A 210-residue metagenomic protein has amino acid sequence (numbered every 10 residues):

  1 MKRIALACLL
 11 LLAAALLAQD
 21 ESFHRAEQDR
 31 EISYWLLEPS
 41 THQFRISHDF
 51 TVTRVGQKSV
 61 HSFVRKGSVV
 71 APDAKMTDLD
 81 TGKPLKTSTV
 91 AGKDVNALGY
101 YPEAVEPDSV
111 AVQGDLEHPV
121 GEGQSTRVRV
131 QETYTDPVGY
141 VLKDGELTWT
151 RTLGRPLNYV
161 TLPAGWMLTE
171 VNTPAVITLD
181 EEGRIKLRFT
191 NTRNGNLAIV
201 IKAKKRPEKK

Functional and structural regions predicted by a protein language model:
M1-I4: Positively charged n-region of N-terminal signal peptides that target proteins for export
L9-A18: Hydrophobic h-region of N-terminal signal peptides that target proteins for export in Gram-negative bacteria
Q19-V64: Early extracytoplasmic/domain-onset interaction patches
A26, E38-F44, T53-V55, S68 (+4 more regions): Solvent-exposed loop and beta-edge segments used for protein-protein assembly and interaction
R30-I32, F44-H48, S59, V112 (+4 more regions): Hydrophobic residues positioned within well-ordered beta-strands of beta-sheet architectures
F50-V52, F63-R65, E132-D136, A164 (+1 more regions): A mature extracytoplasmic/lumenal domain signature
K58-L98, T150-P174: Solvent-exposed beta-hairpin/edge-strand motifs
D73-M76, D80-T148, D180-K210: A surface-exposed beta-strand-loop module
